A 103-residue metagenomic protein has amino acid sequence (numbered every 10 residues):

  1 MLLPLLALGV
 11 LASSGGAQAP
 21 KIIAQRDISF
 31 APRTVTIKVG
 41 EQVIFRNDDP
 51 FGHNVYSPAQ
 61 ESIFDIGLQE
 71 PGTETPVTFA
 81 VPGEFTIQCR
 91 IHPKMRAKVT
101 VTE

Functional and structural regions predicted by a protein language model:
M1-L3: Bacterial N-terminal signal peptides that target proteins for export
L5-E103: Extracytoplasmic copper-binding redox domains, predominantly the cupredoxin/blue-copper superfamily
